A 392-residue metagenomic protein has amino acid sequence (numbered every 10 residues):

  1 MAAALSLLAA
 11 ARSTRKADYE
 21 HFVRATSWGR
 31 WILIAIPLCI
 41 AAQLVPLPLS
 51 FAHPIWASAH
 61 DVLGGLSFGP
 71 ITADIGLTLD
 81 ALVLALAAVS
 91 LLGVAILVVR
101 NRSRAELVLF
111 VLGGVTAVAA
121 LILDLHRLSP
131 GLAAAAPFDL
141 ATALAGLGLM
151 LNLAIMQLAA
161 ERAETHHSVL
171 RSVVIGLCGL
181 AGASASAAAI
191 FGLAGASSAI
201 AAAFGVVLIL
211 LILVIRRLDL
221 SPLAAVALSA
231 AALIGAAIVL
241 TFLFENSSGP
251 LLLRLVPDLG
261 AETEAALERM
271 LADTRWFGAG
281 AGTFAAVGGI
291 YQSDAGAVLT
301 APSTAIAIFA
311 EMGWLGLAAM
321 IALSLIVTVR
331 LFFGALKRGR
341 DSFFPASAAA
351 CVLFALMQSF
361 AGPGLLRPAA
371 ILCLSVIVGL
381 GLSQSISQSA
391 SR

Functional and structural regions predicted by a protein language model:
A2-L8, L77-N246, A310-I386: Alpha-helical transmembrane segments of multi-pass inner-membrane proteins
L7-V89, A181-A188: N-terminal hydrophobic segments of proteins, predominantly signal-anchor/transmembrane helices of inner/organellar
A9-T26, A95, V99, V239-E262 (+1 more regions): Cytoplasmic juxtamembrane interface segments
T26-W31, I55-L63, V174-G179, P257-L267 (+1 more regions): Hydrophobic alpha-helical transmembrane segments
Q43, E262-L299, A305, M312-A319: TM-adjacent membrane-interface loops and short helices in multi-pass inner/ER membrane proteins
L44-H60, L125-P130, V239-A281: Aromatic-rich transmembrane-lumenal/periplasmic boundary elements in polytopic membrane proteins
H60-I75, S129-F138, D258, G289-A310: Juxtamembrane membrane-water interface segments that cap and precede transmembrane helices
Q388-R392: Short, charged juxtamembrane terminal tails flanking transmembrane helices
